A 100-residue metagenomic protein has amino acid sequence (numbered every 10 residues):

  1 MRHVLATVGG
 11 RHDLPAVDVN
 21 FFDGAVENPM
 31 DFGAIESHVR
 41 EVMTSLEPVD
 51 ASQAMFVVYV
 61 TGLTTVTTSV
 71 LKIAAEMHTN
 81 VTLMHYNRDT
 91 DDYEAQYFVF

Functional and structural regions predicted by a protein language model:
M1-F56, T68-F100: Long, low-complexity, Lys/Arg-enriched
V60-T67: Short, structured protein-protein interaction patches enriched in aromatics and acidic/basic residues, typified by
